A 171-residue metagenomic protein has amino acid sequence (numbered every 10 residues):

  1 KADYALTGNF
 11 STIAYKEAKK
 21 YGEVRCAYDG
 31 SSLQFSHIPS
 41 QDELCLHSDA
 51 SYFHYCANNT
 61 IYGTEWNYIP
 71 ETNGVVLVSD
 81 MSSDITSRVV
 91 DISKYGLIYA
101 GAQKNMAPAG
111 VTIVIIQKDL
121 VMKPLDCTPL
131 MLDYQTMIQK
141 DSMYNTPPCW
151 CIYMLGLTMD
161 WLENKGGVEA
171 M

Functional and structural regions predicted by a protein language model:
K1-T12: Conserved PLP-anchoring active-site segment centered on the Schiff-base-forming lysine
D3, Y52-C56, V78, Y99 (+1 more regions): Structural motif
N9-F10, D29-L33, A57-Y62, S82-I85 (+3 more regions): Short acidic/polar capping segments at secondary-structure boundaries
I13-E23: Active-site-proximal loop->helix
A18, G30-I85: Active-site phosphate-binding strand-loop segment of PLP-dependent enzymes
V78, I92-Q103: Conserved active-site segment immediately N-terminal to the catalytic lysine that forms the internal aldimine
A102-M171: Active-site C-terminal subdomain of aminotransferase-like
